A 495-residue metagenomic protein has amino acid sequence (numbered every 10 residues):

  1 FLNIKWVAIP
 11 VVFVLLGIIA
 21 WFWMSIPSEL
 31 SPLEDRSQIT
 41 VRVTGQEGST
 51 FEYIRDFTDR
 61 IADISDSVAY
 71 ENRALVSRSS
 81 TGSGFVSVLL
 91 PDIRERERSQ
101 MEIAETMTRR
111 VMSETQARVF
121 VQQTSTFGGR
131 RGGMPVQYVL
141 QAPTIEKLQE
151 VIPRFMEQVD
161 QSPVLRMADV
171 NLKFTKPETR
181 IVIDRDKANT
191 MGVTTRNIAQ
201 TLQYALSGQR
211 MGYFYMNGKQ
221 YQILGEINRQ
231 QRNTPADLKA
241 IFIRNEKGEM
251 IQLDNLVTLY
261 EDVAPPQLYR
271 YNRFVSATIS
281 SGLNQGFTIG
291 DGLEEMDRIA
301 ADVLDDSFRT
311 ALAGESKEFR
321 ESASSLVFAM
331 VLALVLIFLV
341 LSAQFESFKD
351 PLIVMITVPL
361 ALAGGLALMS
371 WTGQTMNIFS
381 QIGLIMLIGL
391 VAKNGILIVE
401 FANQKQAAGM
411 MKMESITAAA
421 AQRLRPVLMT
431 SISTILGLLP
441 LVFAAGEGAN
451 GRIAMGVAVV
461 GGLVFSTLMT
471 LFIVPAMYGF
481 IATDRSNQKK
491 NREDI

Functional and structural regions predicted by a protein language model:
F1, V41, I54, V86 (+22 more regions): Residue-level signature of catalytic and energy-coupling elements of molecular machines, predominantly ATP/GTP-dependent
F1-K5, P27, M156, N284 (+6 more regions): Alpha-helical membrane-interface segments at transmembrane helix boundaries
F1-S31, Y138: Signature of alpha-helical transmembrane segments and their immediate interfacial
P27-E47, R78-G82, G128-M134: Membrane-proximal juxtamembrane linkers immediately C-terminal to transmembrane helices
E52-M134, E157, D186-G208: Solvent-exposed, membrane-proximal periplasmic/extracellular interface segments of envelope transport and secretion
R118, Q149, M156-A333, I337 (+2 more regions): Extracytoplasmic/periplasmic membrane-proximal domains and adjacent transmembrane bundles of envelope biogenesis
F308, L336-Q422, L428-E447, G461-F465 (+1 more regions): Hydrophobic transmembrane alpha-helices and their membrane-interface caps in long multi-pass transport proteins
G446-I495: Hydrophobic alpha-helical transmembrane segments of membrane transport and translocation systems, primarily multi-pass
